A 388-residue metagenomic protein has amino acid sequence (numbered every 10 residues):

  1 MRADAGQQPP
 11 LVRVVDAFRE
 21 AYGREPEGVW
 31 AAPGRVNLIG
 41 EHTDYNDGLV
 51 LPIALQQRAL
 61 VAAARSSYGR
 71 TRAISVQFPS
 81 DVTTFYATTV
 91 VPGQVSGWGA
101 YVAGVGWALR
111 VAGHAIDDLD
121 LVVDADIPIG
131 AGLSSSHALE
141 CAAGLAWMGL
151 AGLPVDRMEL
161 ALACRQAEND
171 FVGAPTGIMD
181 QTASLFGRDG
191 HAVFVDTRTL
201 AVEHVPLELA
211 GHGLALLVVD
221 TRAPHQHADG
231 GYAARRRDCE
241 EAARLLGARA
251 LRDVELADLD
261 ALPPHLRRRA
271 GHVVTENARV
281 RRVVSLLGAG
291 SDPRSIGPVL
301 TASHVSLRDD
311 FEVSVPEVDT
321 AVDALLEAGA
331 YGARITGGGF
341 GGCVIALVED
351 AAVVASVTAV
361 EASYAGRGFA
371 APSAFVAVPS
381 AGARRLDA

Functional and structural regions predicted by a protein language model:
M1-R35, L60, A64-V95, F194 (+2 more regions): C-terminal nucleotide
M1-V29, R35-H42, N46-L49, F85-E208 (+4 more regions): Gly/Ser-rich oxyanion-binding loop with an adjacent helix/lid that shapes the negatively charged ligand pocket
A32, Q56-Q57, R188-D189, H212-G213 (+1 more regions): Short, well-ordered loop/turn elements at secondary-structure boundaries
D47-A54, R235-R236: Short Gly/aromatic-enriched secondary-structure transition segments
P52-A54, A62-R65, G113: Short, charge-rich binding segments
L121-V123, V219-T221, V344: A structural signal for short, well-ordered beta-strand segments
G341-L347: Short beta-strand->loop micro-motif that forms the acidic, two-metal-ion catalytic signature in nucleotide-processing
